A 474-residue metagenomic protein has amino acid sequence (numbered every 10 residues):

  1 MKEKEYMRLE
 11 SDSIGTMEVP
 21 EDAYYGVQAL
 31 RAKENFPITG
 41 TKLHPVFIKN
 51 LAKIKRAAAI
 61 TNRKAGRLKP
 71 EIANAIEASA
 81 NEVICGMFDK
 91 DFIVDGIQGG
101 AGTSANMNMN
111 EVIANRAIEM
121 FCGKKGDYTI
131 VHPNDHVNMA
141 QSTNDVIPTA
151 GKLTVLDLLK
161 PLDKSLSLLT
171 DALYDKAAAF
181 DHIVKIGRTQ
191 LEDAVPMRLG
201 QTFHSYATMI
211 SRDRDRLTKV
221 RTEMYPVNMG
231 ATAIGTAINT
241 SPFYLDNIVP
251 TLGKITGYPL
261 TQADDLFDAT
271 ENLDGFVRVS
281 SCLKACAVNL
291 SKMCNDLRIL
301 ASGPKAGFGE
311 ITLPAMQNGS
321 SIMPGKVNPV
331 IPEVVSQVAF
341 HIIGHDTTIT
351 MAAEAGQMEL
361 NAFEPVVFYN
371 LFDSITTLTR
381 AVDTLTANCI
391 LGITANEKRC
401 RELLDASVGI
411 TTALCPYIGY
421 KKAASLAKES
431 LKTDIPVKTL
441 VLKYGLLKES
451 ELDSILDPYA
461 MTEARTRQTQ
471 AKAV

Functional and structural regions predicted by a protein language model:
M1-V474: Conserved, well-structured ligand/cofactor-binding cores
